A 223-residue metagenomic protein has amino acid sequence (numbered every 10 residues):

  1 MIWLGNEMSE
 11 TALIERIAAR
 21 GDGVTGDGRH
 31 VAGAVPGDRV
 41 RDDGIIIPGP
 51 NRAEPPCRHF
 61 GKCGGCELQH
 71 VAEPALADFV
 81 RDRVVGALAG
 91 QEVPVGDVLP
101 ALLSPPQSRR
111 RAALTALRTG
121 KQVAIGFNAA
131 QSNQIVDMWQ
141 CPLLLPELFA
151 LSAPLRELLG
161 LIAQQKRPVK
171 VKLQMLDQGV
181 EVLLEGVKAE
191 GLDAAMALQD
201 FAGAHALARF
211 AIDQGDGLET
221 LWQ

Functional and structural regions predicted by a protein language model:
M1-Q223: Accessory RNA-recognition modules of RNA-modification enzymes
